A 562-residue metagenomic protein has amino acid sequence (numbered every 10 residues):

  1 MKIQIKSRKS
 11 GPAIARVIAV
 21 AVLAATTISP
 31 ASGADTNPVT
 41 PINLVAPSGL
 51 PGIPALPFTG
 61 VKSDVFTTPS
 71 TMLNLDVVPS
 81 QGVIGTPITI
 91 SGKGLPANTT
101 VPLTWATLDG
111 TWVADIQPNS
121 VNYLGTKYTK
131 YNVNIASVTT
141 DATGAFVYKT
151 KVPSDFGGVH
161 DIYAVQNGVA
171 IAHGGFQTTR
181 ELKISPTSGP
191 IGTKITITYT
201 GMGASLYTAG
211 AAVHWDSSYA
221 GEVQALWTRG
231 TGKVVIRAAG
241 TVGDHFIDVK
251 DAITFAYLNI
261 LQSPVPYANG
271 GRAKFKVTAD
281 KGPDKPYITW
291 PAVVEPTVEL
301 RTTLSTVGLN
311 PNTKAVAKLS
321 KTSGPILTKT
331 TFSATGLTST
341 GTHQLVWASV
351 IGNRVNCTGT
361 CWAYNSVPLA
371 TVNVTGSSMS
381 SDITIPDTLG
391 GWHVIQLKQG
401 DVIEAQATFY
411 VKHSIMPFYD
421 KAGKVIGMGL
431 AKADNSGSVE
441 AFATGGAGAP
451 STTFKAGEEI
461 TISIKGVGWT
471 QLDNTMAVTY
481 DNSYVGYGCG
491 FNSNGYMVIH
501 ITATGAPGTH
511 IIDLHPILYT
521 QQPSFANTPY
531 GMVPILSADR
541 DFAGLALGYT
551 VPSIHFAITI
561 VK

Functional and structural regions predicted by a protein language model:
M1-S10: N-terminal secretory signal peptides that target proteins for export/translocation
K9-L23, A31: Sec-dependent N-terminal signal peptides
L23-A24, N37: Low-complexity intrinsically disordered segments
T27: N-terminal sensory regulatory modules of PAS/LOV and PAS-like folds
P30-K562: Extracytoplasmic/secretory-pathway segments with low complexity and glycosylation-like composition
